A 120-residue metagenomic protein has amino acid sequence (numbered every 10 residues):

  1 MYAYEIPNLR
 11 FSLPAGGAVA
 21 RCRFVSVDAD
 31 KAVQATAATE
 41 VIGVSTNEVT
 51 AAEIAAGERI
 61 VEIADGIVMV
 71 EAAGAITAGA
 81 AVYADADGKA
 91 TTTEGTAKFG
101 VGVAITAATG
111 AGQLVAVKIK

Functional and structural regions predicted by a protein language model:
M1-K120: Surface-exposed, low-hydrophobicity beta-strand/loop segments enriched in small/polar/acidic residues
